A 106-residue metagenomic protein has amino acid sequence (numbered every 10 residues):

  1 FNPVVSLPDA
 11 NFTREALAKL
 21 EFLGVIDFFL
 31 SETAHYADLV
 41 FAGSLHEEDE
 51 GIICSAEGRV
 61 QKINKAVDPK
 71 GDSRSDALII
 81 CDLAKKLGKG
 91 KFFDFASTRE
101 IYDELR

Functional and structural regions predicted by a protein language model:
F1-R106: Non-catalytic alpha/beta scaffold blocks inside enzyme catalytic domains
